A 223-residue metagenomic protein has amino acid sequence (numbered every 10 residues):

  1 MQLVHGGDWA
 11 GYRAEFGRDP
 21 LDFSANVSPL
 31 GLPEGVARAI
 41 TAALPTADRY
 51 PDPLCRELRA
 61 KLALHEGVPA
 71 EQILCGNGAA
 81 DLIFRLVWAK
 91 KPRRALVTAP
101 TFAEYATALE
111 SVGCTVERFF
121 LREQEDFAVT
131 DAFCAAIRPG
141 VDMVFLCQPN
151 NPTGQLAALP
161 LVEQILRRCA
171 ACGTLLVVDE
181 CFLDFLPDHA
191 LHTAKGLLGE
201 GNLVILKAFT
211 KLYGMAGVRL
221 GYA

Functional and structural regions predicted by a protein language model:
M1-R49, T174: N-terminal "arm"/small-domain region of PLP-dependent enzymes with the aminotransferase-like
L21, L74, R94-L96: Conserved beta-strand elements of the Class I
N26-P29, A79-A80, F102, Q148-P152 (+2 more regions): Short glycine-rich anion-binding loops that position phosphate/pyrophosphate groups of nucleotides and phosphorylated
G31-P33, L54, N202-A223: PLP-dependent aminotransferase class I/II
P51, A63-R85: Short loop-beta-helix segment that forms the pyridoxal 5′-phosphate
W88-L146: PLP-dependent aminotransferase-like
E110, F127-G140, P152-L176, E180-M215: Active-site pre-lysine segment of PLP-dependent enzymes
